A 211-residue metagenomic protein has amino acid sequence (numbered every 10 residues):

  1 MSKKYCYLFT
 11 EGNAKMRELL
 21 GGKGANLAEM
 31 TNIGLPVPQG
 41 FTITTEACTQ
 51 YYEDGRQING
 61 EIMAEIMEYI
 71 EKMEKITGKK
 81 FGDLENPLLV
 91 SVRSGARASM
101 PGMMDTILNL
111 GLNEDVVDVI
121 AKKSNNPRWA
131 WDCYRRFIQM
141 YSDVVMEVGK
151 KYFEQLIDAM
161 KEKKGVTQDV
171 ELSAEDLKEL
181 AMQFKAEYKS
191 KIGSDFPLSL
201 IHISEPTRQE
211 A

Functional and structural regions predicted by a protein language model:
M1-L200, S204, R208: N-terminal beta-alpha lobe that positions the nucleotide/phosphoryl donor in ATP/NTP-coupled carboxylate activation
